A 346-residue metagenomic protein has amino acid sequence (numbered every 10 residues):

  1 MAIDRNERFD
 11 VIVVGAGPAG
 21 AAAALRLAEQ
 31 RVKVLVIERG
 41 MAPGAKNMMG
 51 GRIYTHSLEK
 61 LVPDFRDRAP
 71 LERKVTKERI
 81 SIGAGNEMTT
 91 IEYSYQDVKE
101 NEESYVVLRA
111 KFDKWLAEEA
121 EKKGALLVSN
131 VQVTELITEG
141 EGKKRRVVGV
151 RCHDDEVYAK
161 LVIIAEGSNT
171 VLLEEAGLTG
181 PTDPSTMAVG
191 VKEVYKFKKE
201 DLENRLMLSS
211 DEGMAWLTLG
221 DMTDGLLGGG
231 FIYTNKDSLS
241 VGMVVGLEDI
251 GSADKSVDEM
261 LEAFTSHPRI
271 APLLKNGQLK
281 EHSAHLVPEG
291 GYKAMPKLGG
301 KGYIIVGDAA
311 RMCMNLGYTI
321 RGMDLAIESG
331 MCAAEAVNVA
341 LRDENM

Functional and structural regions predicted by a protein language model:
M1-R8: A short, basic/flexible loop-to-alpha-helix module at the beginning of a structural domain
R8-L35: N-terminal Rossmann-like FAD-binding beta1-loop-alpha1 element of flavoenzymes
G15, A165-E166, V306-G307: Short, well-ordered coil/turn residues at beta-beta hairpins and beta-strand->alpha-helix junctions within
A19, A42, N169: Conserved Rossmann-like nucleotide-cofactor binding loop
G40-G85: N-terminal FAD cofactor-binding segment of flavoenzymes
K99-E118, I250-K255: Short beta-strand to alpha-helix junction loop
E119-I270: Predominantly flavin-linked oxidoreductase catalytic cores and closely associated redox partners
T223-L226, K236, G251-C332, A336 (+1 more regions): FAD/FMN-dependent oxidoreductases across multiple families
